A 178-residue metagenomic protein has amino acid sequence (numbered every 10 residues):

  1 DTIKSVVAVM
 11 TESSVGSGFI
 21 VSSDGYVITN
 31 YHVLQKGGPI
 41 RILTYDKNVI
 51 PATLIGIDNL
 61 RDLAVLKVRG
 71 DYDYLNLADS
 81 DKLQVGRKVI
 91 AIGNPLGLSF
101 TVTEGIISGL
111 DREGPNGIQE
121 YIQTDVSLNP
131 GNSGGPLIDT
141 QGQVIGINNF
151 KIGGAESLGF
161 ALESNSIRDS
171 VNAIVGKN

Functional and structural regions predicted by a protein language model:
D1-E12, S17: A short, Trp-centered hydrophobic/proline-enriched beta-strand micro-motif
T2, I55-D62, L110-I122, G153-G154 (+1 more regions): Gly/Ser-enriched beta-turn/beta-hairpin loop segments
A8-M10, R41-L43, A64-R69, G105 (+2 more regions): Short, acidic/hydrophobic/Gly-rich beta-strand patch recurrent on exposed beta strands that often constitutes part
S13-S17, S22-F100, G117-I118, R168 (+1 more regions): Conserved active-site neighborhood of the chymotrypsin/trypsin-like protease fold
F19, L128-N148: Catalytic nucleophile loop of clan PA
N30-Q35, S108-G109, P130, G146-G153 (+1 more regions): Short beta->alpha transition motifs characteristic of CBS
A52, V144-N178: C-terminal cap/linker of serine protease catalytic domains
D73-N76, I122-N129: Short pre-catalytic strand/loop immediately N-terminal to key active-site residues, enriched for Gly-Thr
